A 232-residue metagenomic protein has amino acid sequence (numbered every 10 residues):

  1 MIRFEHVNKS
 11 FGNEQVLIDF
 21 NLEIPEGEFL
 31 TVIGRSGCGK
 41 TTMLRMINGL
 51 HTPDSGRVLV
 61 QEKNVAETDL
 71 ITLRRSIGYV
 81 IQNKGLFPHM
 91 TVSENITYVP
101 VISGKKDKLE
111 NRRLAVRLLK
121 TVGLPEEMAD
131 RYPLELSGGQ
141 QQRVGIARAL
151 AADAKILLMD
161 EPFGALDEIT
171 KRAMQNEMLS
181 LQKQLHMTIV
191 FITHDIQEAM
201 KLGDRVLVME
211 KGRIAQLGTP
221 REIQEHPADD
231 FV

Functional and structural regions predicted by a protein language model:
N48: Helix-to-loop junction immediately C-terminal to a conserved catalytic motif
N64-G78, I102, K108-L109, H226-P227: ABC ATPase NBD coupling module
L109-E127, S180: Conserved ABC ATPase "signature" region
Y132-L136, Q140: Conserved ABC ATPase signature
A151-K155: A short, proline-enriched helix->beta-strand linker immediately N-terminal to the Walker B motif in ABC-type P-loop
K211-G212: Conserved ABC ATPase "signature" C-loop
L217-G218, H226: ABC ATPase "signature
